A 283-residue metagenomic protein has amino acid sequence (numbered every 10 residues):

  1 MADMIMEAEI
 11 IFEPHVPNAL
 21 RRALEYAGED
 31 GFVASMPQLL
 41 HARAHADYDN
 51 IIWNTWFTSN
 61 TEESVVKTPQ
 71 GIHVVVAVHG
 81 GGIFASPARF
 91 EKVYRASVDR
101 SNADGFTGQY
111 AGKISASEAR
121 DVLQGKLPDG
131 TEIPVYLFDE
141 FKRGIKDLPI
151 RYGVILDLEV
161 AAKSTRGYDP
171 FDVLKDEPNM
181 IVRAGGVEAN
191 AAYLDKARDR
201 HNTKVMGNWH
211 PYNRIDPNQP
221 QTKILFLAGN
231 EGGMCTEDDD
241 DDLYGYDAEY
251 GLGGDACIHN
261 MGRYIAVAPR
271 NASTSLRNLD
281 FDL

Functional and structural regions predicted by a protein language model:
M1-F32, Q38-L283: A binding-site-centric feature that preferentially detects glycan-recognition modules on secreted/surface proteins
